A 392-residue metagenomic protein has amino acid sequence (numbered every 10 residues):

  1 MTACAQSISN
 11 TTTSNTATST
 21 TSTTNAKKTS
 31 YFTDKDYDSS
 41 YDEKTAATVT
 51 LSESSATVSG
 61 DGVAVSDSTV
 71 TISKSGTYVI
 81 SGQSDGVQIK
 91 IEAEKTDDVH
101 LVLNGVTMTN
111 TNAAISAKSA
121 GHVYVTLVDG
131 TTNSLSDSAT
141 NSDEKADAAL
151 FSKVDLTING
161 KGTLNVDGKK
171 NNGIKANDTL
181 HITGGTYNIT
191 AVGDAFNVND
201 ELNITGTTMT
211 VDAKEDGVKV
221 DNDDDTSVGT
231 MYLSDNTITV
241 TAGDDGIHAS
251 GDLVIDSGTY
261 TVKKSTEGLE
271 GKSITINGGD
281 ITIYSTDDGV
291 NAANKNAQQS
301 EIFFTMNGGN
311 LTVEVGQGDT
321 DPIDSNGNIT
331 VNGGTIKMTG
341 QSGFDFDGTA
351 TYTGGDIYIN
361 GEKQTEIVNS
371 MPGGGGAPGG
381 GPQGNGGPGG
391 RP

Functional and structural regions predicted by a protein language model:
M1-P392: A composition-driven surface/loop motif
